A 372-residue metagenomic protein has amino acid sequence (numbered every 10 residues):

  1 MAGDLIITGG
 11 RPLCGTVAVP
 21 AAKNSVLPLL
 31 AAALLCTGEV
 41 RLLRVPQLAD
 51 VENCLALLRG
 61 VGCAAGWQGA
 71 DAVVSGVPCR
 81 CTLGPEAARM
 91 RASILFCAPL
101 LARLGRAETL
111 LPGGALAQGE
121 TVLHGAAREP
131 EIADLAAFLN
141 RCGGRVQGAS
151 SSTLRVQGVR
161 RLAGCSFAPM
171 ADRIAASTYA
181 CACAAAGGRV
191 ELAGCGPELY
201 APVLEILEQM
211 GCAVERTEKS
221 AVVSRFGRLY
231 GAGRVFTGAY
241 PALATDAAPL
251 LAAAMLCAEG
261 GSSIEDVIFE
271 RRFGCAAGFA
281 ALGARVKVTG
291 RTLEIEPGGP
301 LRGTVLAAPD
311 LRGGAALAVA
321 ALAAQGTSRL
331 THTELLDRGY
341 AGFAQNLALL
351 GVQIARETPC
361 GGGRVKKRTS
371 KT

Functional and structural regions predicted by a protein language model:
M1-T372: Short, structured segments at the rim of ligand-binding sites
